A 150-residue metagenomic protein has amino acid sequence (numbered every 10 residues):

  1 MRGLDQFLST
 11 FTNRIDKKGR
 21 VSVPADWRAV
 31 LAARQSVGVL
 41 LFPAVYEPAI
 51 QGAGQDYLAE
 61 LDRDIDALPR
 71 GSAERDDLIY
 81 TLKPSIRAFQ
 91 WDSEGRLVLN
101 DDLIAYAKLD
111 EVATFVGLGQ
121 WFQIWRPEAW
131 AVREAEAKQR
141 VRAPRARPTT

Functional and structural regions predicted by a protein language model:
M1-T12, K17-R20, W27-E94, D101-T150: Flexible "stalk/tail and boundary" regions
